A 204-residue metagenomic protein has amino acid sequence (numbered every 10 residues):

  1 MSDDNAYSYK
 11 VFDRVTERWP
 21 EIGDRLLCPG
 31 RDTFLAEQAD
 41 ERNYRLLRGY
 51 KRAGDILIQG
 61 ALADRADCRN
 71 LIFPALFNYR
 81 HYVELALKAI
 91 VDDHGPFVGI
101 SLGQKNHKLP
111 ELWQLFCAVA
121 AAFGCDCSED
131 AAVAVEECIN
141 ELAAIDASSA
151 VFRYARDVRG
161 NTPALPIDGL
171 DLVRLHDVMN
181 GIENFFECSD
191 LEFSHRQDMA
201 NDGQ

Functional and structural regions predicted by a protein language model:
M1-Q204: Domain-scale activation on soluble regions of proteins
